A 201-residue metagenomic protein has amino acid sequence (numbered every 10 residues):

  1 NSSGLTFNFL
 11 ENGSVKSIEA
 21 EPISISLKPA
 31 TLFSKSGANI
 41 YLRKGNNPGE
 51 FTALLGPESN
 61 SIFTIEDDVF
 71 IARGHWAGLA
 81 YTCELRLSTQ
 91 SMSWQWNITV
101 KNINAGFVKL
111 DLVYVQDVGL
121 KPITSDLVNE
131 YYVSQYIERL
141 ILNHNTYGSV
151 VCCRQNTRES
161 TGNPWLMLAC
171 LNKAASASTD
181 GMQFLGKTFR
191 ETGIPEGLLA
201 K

Functional and structural regions predicted by a protein language model:
N1-K201: Anionic coordination/interaction segments
